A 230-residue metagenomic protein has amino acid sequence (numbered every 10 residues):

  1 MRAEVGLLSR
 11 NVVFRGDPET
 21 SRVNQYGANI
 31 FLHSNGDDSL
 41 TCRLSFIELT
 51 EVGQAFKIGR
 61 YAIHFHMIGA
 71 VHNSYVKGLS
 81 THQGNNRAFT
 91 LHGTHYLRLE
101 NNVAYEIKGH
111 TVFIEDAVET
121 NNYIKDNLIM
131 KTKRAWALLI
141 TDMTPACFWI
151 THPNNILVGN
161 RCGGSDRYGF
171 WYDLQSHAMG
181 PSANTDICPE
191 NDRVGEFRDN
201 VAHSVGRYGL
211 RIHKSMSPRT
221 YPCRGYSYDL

Functional and structural regions predicted by a protein language model:
M1-L230: Beta-strand/loop edge motif enriched in small/polar residues
